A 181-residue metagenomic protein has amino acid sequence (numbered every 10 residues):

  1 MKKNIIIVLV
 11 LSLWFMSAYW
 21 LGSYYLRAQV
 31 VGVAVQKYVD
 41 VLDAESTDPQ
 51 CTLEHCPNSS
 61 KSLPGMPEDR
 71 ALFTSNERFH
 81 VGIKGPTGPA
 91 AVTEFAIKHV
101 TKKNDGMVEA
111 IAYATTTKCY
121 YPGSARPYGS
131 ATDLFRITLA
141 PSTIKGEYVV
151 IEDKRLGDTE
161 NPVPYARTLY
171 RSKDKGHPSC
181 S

Functional and structural regions predicted by a protein language model:
N4-S23: Hydrophobic membrane-insertion alpha-helices, especially the h-region of bacterial N-terminal signal peptides
I7-L9, A34, A110: Small-side-chain structural scaffolding
L9, K103-D105, E147, D158 (+1 more regions): Residues in flexible loops and secondary-structure boundaries
W20-K98, D158-S181: Core segments of small alpha/beta cavity-forming domains
V81-P127: Surface-exposed, charged secondary-structure patches
A110-G176: Exposed beta-sheet edge and beta->alpha loop/turn motif
